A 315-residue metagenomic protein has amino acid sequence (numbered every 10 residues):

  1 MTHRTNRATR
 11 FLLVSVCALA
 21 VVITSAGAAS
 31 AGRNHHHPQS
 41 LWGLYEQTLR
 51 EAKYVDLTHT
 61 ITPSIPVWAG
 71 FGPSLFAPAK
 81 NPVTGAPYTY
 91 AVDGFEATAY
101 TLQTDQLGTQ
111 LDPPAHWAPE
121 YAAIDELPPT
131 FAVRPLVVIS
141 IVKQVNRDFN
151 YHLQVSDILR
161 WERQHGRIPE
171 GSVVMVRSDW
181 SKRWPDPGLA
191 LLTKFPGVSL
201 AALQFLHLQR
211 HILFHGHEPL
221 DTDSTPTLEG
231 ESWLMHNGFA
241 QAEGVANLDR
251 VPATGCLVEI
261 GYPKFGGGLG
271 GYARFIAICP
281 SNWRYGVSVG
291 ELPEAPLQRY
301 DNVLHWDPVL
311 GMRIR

Functional and structural regions predicted by a protein language model:
T2-L13: Bacterial N-terminal signal peptides that target proteins for export
R4, I23-T24, T60: Small disulfide-bonded, cysteine-rich extracellular recognition modules and tandem repeats
V14-T24: Bacterial N-terminal signal peptides
A20, A28-A31: Short, low-complexity disordered leader/linker segments with a strong preference for bacterial N-terminal type II
S30-R315: Active-/binding-site microenvironments in catalytic and ligand-binding cores
